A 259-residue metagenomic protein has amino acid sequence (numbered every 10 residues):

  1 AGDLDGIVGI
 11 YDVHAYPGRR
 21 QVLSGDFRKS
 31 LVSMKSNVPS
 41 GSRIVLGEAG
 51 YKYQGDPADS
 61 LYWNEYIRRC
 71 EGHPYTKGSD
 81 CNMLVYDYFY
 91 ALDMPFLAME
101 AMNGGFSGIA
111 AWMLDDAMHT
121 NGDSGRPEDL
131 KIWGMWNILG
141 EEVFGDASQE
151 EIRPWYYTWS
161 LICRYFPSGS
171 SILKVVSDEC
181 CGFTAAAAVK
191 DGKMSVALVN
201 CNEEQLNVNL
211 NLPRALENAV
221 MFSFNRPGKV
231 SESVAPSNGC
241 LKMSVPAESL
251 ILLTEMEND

Functional and structural regions predicted by a protein language model:
A1-D3, G25-S33, P95-F96, C180-F183: Alpha-helical scaffolding within the catalytic cores of extracellular/periplasmic polymer-degrading hydrolases
A1-G25, S107: Aromatic- and acid-rich polysaccharide-binding/catalytic face of secreted or lumenal carbohydrate-active enzymes
G9-D12, R43-E48, G108-W112, S195-L198: Structural recognition of the beta-strand scaffold that forms the well-ordered cores of secreted hydrolase catalytic
A15-R20, A49-Q54, L114-M118, N202-E203: Solvent-exposed loop/turn segments at secondary-structure junctions within structured extracellular/periplasmic domains
Y51-S160, R164, S170-F183: Aromatic/acidic polysaccharide-binding cleft in carbohydrate-active enzymes
D178-A215, F224, E248, D259: Carbohydrate-binding surface patches
F222-N238: Solvent-exposed beta-strand/loop surfaces of large extracellular or lumenal domains
A235-D259: C-terminal beta-strand-rich structural cap/linker in extracellular carbohydrate-active enzymes
